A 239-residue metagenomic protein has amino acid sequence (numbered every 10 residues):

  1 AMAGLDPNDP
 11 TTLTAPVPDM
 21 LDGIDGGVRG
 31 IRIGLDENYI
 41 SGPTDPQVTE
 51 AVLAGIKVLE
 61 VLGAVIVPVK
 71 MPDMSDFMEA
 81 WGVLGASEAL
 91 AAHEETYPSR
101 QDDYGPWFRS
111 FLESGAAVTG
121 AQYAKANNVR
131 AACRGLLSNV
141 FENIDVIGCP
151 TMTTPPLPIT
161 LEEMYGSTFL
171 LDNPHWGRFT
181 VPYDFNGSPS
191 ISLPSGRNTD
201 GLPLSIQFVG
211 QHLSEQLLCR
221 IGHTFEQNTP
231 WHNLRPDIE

Functional and structural regions predicted by a protein language model:
A1-G55, D73, N228-E239: A short helix-breaking turn/cap at a secondary-structure junction
T11-P16, L84, E95, K125 (+1 more regions): Short, surface-exposed loop/helix-turn segments at secondary-structure junctions that function as lids/hinges flanking
D22-E37, L84-S138, M152-T154, P189-P203: Short helix-loop capping/hinge segments that flank enzyme active sites or metal/cofactor-binding pockets
T44-K70, H93-S99, Y123-I144: Acyltransferase
V58, V181-D184, D200: Hydrophobic/aromatic ligand-binding patch that stacks against planar heteroaromatic rings of cofactors or nucleotides
S138-N139, L170-L193: Small-aliphatic-rich amphipathic alpha-helix that forms the alpha element of a beta-alpha
L193, L202-Q211, L218-G222: Short, well-ordered beta-strand elements
